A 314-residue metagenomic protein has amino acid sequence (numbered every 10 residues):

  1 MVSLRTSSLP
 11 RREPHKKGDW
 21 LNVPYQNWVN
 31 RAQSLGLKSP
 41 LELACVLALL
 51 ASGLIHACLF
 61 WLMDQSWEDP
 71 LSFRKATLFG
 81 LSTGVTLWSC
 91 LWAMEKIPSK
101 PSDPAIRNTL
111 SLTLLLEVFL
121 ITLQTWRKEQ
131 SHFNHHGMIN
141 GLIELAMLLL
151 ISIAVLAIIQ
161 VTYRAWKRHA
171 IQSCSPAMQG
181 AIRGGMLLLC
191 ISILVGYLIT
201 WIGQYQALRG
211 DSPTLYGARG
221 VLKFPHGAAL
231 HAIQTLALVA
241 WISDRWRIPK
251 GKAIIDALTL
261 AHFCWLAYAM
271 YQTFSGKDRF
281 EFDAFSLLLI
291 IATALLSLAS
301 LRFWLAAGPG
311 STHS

Functional and structural regions predicted by a protein language model:
V2-R11, H15-G36: Short, Lys/Arg-rich, polar N-terminal cytosolic tail immediately upstream of the first transmembrane signal-anchor
S34-K38, K96-I106, K167-Q179, R245-G251: Membrane-interface helix-boundary motifs at transmembrane edges
P40-W61, F73-E95, N108-W126, A146-V161 (+4 more regions): Hydrophobic cores of alpha-helical transmembrane segments in multi-pass integral membrane proteins
A57-A76, R127-I143, Q204-L222, G276-F285: Membrane-interface interhelical loops and short amphipathic "cap" helices that link adjacent transmembrane segments
W67, C174-R183, L194-G227: Membrane-interface loops
H135-N140, W241-D256: Functional transmembrane or membrane-interface alpha-helices that line membrane-embedded catalytic, ligand-binding
W166-R168, L301-S314: Membrane-interface capping segments at transmembrane-helix boundaries
W246-G251, Y271-S286: Extracellular/periplasmic helix-loop-helix junctions in multi-pass membrane proteins
